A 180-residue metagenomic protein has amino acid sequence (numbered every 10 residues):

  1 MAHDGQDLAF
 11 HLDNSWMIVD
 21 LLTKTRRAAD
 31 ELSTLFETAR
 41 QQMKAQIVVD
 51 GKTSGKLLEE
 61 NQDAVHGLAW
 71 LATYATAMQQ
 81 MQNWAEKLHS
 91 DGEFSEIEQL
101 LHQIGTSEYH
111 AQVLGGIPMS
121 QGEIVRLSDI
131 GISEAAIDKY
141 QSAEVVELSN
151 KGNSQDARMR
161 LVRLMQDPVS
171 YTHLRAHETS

Functional and structural regions predicted by a protein language model:
G5-M17: Short, charge-rich amphipathic alpha-helices with coiled-coil/heptad character
I18-Q46, G51-L88: Extended amphipathic alpha-helical segments enriched in small hydrophobics
K44-G55, E59, T76-H110, G115-D129: C-terminal helix-coil-helix/basic helical segment that borders enzyme active sites and/or dimer interfaces and provides
E96-Y171: C-terminal amphipathic alpha-helical interaction region
T172-T179: Conserved small/polar residues in nucleotide/adenosyl-binding loops
